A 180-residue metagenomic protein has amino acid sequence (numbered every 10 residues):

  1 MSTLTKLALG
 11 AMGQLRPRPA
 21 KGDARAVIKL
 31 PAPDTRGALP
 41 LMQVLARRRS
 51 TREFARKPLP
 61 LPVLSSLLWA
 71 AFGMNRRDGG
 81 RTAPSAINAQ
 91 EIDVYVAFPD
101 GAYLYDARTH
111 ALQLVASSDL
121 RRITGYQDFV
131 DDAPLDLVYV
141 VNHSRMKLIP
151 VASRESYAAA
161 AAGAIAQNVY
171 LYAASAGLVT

Functional and structural regions predicted by a protein language model:
M1-A133: N-terminal amphipathic, basic helical "cap/leader" segment at the start of enzyme domains
R48, L67, V94, L135-T180: Small-aliphatic-rich amphipathic alpha-helix that forms the alpha element of a beta-alpha
